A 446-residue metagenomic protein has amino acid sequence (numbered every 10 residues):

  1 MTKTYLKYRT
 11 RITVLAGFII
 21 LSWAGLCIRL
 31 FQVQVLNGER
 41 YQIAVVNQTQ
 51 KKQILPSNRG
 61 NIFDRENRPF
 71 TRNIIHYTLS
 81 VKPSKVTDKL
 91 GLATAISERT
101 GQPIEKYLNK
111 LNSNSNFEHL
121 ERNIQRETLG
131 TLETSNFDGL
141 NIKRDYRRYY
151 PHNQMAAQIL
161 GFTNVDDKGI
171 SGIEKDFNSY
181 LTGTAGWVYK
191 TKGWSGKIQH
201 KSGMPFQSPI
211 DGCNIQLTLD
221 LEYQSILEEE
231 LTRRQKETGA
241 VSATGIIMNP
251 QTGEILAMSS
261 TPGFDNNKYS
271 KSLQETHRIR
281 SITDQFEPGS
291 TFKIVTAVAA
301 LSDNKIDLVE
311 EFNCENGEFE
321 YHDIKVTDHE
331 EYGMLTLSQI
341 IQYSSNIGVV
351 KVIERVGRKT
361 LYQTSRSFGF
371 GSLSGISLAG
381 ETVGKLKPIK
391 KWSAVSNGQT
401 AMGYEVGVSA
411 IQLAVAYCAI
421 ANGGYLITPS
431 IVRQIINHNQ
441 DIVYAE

Functional and structural regions predicted by a protein language model:
M1-Y269, G357-G371, G380: Periplasmic/cell-envelope proteins involved in peptidoglycan metabolism and beta-lactam response
T71, G193-M204, A243-S290, V295-E446: Beta-lactam-recognizing serine transpeptidase/beta-lactamase-like catalytic domain environment
